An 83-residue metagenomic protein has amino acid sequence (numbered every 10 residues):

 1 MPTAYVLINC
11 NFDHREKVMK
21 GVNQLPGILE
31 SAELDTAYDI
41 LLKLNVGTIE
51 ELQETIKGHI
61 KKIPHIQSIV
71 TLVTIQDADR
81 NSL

Functional and structural regions predicted by a protein language model:
M1-L83: A compositional/biophysical signature of low hydrophobicity enriched in polar/charged and small residues
